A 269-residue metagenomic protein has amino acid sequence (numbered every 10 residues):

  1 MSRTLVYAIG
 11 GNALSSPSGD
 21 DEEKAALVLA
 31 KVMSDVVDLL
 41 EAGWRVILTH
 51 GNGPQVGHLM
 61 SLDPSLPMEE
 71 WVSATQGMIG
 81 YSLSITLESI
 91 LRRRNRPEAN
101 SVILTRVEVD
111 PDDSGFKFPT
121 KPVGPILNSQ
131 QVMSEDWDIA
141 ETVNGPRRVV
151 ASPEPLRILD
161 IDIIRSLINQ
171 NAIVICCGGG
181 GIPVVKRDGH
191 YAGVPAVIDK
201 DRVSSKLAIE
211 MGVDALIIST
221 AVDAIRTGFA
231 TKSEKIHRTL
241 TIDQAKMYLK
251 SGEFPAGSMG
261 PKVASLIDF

Functional and structural regions predicted by a protein language model:
M1-T49, H58-M60, S166-N171: N-terminal glycine-/serine-/threonine-rich phosphate-binding loop
V6-A8, R45-H58, A99-L104, V174-C177 (+1 more regions): Short beta-strand segments at enzyme active-site cores
G10-L14, P54, G179-I182, V222-D223 (+1 more regions): Short connector loops/turns at beta-strand edges and beta->alpha or beta->beta junctions
P17-D20, L62, K186-H190, F229-T231: Short acidic, glycine/proline-rich loop/turn micro-motifs
L27-V37, M68-T86, I90-L91, A151-I168 (+2 more regions): Polyanion-binding loop/helix "lid" in catalytic or ligand-binding cores
G53, G57-S65, A230-T231: Glycine-rich loop at the start of a catalytic domain that most often binds anionic cofactors/ligands
P64-V174: Ligand-binding beta-strand-loop-alpha-helix segment within the catalytic cores of soluble metabolic enzymes
G181, V185, M211-F229: Glycine-rich phosphate/pyrophosphate-binding loops and their adjacent beta-strand/loop elements at enzyme active sites
